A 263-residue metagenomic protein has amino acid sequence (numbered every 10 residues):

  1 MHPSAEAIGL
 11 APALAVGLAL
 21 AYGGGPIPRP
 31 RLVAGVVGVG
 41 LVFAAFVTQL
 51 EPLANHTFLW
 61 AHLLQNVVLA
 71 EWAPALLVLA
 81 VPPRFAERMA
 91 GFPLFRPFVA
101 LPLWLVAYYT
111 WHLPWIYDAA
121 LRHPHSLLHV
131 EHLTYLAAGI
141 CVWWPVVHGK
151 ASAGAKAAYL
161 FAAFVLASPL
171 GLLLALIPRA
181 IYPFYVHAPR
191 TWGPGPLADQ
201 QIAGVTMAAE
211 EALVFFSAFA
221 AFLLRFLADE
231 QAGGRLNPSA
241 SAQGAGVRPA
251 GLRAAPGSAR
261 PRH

Functional and structural regions predicted by a protein language model:
M1-H263: Alpha-helical membrane segments of multi-pass proteins
